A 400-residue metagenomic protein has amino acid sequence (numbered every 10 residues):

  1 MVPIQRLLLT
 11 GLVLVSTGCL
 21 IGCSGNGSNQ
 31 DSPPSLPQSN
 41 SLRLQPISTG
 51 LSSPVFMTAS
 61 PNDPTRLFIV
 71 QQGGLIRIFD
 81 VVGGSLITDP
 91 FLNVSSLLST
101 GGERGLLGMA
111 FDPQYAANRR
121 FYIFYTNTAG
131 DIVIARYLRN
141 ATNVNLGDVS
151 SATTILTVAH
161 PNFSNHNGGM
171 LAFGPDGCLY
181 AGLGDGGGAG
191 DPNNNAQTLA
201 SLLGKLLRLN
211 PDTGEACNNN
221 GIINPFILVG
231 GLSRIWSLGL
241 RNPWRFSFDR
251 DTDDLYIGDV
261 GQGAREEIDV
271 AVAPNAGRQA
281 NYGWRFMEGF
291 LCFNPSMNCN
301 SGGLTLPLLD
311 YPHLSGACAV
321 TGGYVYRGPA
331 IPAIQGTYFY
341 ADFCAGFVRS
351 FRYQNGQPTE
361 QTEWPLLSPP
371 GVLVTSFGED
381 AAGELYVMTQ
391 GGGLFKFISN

Functional and structural regions predicted by a protein language model:
M1-G11: Bacterial N-terminal signal peptides that target proteins for export
L8-L9, N62, H166, R241 (+1 more regions): Short beta-strand-initiation
T10-C19: Bacterial N-terminal signal peptides
G18-S41: Bacterial Sec-dependent N-terminal signal peptides
P33-G190, R245-R265, G316-Q354, G383-I398: Acidic, Gly/Ser/Thr-rich repeat motifs that build Ca2+-stabilized beta-propeller blades
Q45-S48, L86-S95, N145-T157, N218-I227 (+2 more regions): Beta-propeller fold detector
V70, R104-L106, Q114, D185-T362 (+1 more regions): Beta-propeller domain segments
P358-D380: Conserved blade-ending motifs and adjacent loop-strand segments that build the rim/top face of beta-propeller domains
